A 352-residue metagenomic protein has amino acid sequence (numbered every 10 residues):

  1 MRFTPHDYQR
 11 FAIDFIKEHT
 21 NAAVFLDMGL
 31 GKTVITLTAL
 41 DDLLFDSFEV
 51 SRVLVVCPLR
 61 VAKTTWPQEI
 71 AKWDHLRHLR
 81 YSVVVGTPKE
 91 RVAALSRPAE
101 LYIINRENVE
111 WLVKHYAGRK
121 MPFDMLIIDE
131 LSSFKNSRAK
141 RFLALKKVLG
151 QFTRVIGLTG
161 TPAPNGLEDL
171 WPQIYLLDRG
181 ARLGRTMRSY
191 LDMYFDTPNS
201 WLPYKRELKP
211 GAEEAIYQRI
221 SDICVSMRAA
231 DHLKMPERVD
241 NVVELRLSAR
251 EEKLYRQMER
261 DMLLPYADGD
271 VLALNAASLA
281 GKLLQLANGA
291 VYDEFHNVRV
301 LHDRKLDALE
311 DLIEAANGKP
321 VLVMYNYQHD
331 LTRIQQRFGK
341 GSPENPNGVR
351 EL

Functional and structural regions predicted by a protein language model:
M1, E18, G31, I35-F45 (+2 more regions): Conserved Helicase C-terminal RecA-like lobe
M1-F25: Conserved pre-motif I regulatory segment
I35, V50-K72, P164-D169, Y327-Q328: Conserved Walker A/P-loop ATP-binding site and its immediately adjacent core in helicase/helicase-like ATPase domains
R52, P67, H78, M125 (+1 more regions): Conserved P-loop NTPase motor "coupling/switch" region that bridges the ATPase
R60, S82-R91, R106-W111, K135-R138 (+2 more regions): Conserved helicase motor
V61-G86, L177-G180: Conserved helix-turn-beta segment of the N-terminal RecA-like "Helicase ATP-binding" lobe in SF1/SF2 helicases
P88-F123: Conserved helix/coil segment N-terminal to the catalytic DExD/H
D129-E130: Walker B catalytic acidic pair
